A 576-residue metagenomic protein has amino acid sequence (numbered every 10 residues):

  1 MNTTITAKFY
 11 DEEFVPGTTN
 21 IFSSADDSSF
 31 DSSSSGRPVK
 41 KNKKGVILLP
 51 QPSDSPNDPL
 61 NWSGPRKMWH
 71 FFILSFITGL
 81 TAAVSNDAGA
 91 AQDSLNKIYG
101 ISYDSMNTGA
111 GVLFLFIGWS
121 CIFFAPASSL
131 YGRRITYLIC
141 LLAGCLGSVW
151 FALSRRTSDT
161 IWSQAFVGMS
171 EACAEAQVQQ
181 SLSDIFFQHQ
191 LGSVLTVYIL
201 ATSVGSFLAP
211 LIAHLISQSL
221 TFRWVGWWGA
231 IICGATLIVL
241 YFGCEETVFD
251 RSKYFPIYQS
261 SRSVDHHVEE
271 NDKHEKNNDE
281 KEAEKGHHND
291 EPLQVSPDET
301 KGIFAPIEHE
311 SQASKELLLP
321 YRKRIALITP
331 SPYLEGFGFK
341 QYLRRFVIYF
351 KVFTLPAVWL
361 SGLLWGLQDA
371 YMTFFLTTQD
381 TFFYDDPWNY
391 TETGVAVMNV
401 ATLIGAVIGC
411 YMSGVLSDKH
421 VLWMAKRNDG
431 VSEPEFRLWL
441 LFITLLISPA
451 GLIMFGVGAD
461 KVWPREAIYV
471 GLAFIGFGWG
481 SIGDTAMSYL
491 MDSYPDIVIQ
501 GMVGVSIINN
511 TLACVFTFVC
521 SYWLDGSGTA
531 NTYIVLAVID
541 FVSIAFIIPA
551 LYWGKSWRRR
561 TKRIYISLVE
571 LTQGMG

Functional and structural regions predicted by a protein language model:
M1-S63, T247-R345, L422-N428, T561-G576: Intrinsically disordered, low-complexity terminal tails of fungal membrane proteins
P52, R66-Y103, F124, A174 (+2 more regions): Extracytoplasmic
K67-N86, A165-F166, T354-M372, A473-F474: Pair of pore-lining "gating" transmembrane helices in MFS-fold secondary transporters
A82, N86, S94, G111-F114 (+10 more regions): C-terminal transmembrane bundle
Y103-D104, Q188-Y198, E392, D496-V505: Loop-to-transmembrane helix entry/capping segments in MFS-fold secondary transporters and related SLC/MFSD carriers
A165-A201: Cytoplasmic helix-loop-helix junction between adjacent transmembrane helices in 12-TM secondary transporters
Q190-Q218, W227-T236, L240, T402-C410 (+1 more regions): Glycine-rich segments within core transmembrane alpha-helices of 12-TM secondary carriers
C233-P256, I547-L551: C-terminal membrane-cytosol helix-exit motif in multi-pass small-molecule transporters
